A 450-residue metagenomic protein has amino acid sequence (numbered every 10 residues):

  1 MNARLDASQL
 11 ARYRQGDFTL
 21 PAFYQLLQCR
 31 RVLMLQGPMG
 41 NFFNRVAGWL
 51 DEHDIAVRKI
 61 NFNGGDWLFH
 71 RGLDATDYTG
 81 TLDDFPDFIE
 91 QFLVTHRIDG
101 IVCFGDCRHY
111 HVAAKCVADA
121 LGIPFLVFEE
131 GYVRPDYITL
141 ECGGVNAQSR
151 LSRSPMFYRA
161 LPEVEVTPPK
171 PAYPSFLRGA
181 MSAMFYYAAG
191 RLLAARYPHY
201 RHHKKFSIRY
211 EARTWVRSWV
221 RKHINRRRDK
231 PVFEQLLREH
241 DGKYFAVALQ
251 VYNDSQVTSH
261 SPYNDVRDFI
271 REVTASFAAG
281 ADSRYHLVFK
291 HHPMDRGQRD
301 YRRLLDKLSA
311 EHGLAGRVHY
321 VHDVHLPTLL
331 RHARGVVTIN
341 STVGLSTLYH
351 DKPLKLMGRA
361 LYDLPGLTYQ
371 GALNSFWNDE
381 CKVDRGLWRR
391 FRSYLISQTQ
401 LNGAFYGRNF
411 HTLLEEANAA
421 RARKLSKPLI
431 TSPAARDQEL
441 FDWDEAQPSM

Functional and structural regions predicted by a protein language model:
M1-N63: N-terminal subdomain of nucleotide-sugar transferases
R31, D99-G100, Y244, H286 (+1 more regions): Structural motif
F42-N44, F62-Y158: Active-site and donor-binding regions of nucleotide-sugar-utilizing enzymes
G80-H96, P293, Q298-I339, Y349: Donor nucleotide-activated moiety binding/catalytic core segment of transferases that use nucleotide-activated donors
G100-V112, E129, H322-T368: A donor-sugar binding/catalytic signature common to diverse glycosyltransferases and related nucleotide-sugar
L126-N225: Catalytic core of nucleotide-activated saccharide and alditol-phosphate transferases
L151-A194, L367-M450: Leloir-type glycosyltransferase catalytic cores
Y200-L304: Conserved catalytic-core segment of nucleotide-activated headgroup transferases in glycan assembly
